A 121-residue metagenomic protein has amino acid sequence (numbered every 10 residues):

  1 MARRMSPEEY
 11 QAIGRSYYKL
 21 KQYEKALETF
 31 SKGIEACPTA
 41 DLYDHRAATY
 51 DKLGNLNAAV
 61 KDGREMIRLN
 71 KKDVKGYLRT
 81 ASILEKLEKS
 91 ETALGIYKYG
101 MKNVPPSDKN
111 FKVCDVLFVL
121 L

Functional and structural regions predicted by a protein language model:
M1-L121: Alpha-helical tetratricopeptide repeat
